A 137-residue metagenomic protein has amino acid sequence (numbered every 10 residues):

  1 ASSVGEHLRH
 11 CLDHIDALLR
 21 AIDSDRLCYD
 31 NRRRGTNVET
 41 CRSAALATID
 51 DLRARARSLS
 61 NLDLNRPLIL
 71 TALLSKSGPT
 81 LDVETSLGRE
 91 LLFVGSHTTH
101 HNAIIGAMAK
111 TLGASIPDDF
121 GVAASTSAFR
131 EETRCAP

Functional and structural regions predicted by a protein language model:
A1-N31, G78-G121, S127: Short, contiguous alpha-helical
S24-L68: Helix-adjacent hinge/juxtasegments
T36-A45, L68-V83, A107-S115: Short, highly charged low-complexity linear segments
R53-V94: A mid-sequence interfacial segment
E132-P137: Ser/Thr/Pro-rich, acidic low-complexity intrinsically disordered regulatory segments
